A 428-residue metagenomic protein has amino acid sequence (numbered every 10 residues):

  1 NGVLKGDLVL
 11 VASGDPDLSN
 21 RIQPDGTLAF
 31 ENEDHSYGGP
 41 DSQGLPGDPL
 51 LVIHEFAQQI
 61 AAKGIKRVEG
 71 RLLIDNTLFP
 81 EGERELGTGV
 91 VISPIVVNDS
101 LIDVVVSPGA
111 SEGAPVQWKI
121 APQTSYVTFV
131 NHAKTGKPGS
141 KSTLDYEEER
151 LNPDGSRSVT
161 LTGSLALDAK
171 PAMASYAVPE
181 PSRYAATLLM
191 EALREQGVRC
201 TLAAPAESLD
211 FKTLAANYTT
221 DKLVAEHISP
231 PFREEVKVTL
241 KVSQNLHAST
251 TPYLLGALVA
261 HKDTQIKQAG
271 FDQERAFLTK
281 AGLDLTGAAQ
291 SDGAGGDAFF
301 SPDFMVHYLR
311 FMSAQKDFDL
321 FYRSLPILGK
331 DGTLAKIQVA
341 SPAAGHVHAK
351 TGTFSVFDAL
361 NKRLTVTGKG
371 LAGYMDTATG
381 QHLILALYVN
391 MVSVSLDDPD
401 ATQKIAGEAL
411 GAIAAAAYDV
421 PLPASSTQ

Functional and structural regions predicted by a protein language model:
N1-L285, T379, E408, A412-T427: Conserved serine DD-peptidase/penicillin-binding transpeptidase domain and beta-lactam-recognizing active-site
P49-L51, V242, S249-Q428: Small-residue-rich helix-loop
